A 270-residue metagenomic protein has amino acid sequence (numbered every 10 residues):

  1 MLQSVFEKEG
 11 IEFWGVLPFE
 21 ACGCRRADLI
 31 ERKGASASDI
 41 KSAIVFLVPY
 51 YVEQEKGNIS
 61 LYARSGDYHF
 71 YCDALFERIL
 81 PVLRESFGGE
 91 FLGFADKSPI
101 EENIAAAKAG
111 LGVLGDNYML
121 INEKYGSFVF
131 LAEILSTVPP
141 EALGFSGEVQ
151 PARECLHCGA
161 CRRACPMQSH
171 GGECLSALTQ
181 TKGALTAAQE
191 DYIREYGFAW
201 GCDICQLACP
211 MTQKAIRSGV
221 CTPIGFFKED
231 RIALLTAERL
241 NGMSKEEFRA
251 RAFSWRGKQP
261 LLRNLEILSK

Functional and structural regions predicted by a protein language model:
M1-E154: Auxiliary alpha/beta "docking" domains used to position bulky ligands
S146-L156, I193-C202: Immediate flanking context of iron-sulfur cluster ligation sites
A160-T179, G197-G225: Iron-sulfur cluster-binding cysteine motifs and their immediate structural context in ferredoxin-like electron-transfer
M167-Q189, R194, E229-L240, S244: Active-site-proximal loop/short-helix segments that contain or immediately flank catalytic acid/base residue(s)
Q213, V220-R239, A250: Extended alpha-helical surfaces
K245-R256: Acidic, Ser/Thr- and Gly/Pro-rich intrinsically disordered linkers and low-complexity segments that flank or connect
S254-K270: Long, compositionally biased charged/polar accessory segments in the mid-to-C-terminal portions of proteins
